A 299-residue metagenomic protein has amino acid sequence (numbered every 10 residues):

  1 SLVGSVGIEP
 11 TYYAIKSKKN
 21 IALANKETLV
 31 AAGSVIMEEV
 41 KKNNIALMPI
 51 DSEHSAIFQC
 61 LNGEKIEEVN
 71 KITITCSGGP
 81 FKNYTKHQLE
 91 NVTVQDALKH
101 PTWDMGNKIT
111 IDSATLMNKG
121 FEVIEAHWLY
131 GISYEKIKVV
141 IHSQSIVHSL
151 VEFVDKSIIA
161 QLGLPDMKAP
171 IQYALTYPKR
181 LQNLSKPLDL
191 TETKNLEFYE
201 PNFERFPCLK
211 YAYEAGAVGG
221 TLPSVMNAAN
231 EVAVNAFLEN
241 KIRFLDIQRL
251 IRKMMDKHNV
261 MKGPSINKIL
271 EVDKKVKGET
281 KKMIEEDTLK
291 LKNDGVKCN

Functional and structural regions predicted by a protein language model:
S1-N299: Catalytic, metal-anchored helix/loop core of enzyme active sites in primary metabolism
